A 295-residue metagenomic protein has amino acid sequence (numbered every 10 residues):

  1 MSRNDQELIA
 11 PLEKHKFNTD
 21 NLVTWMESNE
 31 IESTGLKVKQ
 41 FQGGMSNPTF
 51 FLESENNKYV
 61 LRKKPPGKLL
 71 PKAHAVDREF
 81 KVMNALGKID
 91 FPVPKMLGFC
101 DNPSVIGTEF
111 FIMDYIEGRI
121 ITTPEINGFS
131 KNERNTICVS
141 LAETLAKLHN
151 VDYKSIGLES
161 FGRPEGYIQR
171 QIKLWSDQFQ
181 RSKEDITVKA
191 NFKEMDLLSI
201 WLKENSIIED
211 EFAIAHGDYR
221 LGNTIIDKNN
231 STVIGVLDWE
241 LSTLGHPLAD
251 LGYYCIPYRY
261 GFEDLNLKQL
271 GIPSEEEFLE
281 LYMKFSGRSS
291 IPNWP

Functional and structural regions predicted by a protein language model:
M1-T34: Juxta-kinase regulatory segment immediately upstream of eukaryotic protein kinase catalytic domains
G35-L197, W201-I214, K228-N230: ATP-binding pocket architecture of kinase catalytic cores
S160-R163, S289-P295: All-alpha amphipathic helical-bundle segments outside canonical DNA-binding/catalytic cores that form hydrophobic
I214-H216, L221: Catalytic-loop of the protein kinase fold
T224-I226: Hydrophobic residue at the +6 position relative to the catalytic HRD Asp in the kinase catalytic loop
V233: Conserved active-site segments centered on acidic
L237-S242: Activation of the activation-loop gatekeeper triad in protein kinase-fold domains
A249-G287: Active-site activation/catalytic loop segments of kinase-like enzymes and analogous catalytic loops in related
